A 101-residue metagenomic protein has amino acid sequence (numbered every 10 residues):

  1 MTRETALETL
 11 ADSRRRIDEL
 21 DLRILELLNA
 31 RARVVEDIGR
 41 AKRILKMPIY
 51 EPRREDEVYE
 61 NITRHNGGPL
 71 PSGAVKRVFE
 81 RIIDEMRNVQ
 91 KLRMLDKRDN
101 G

Functional and structural regions predicted by a protein language model:
M1-G101: Domain-level signature for soluble enzymes in the chorismate/prephenate branch of the shikimate pathway
